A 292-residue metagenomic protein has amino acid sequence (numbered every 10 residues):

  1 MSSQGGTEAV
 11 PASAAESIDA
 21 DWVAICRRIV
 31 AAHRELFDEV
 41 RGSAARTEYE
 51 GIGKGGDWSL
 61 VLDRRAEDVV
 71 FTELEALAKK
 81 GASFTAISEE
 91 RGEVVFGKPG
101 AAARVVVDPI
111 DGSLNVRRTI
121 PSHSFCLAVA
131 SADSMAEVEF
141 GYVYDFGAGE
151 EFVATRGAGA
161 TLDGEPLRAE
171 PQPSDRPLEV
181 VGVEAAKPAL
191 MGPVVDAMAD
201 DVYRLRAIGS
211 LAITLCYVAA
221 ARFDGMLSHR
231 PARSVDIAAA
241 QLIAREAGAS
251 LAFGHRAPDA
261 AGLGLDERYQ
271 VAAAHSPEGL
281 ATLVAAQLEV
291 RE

Functional and structural regions predicted by a protein language model:
M1-T47, P193-A199, L215-E292: Oxyanion/phosphate-interacting regions
M1-V107: N-terminal subdomain of lithium-sensitive/metallo-dependent phosphomonoesterases centered on the IMPase/IPPase/PAP
S2, E8-A20, I52-K54, I87 (+2 more regions): Active-site-adjacent structural elements in enzyme catalytic cores
D63, E89, D108-D111, T214 (+2 more regions): Acidic active-site catalytic centers that drive phospho-/nucleotidyl reactions and related ester hydrolyses
D63, S113, A154, V218 (+1 more regions): Residue-level signal for inorganic ion chemistry
A82-E89, V116, R206-G209, F253: General beta-strand structural signal in soluble alpha/beta enzymes
I120, I208-G209, A232: Active-site nucleophile and cofactor-binding loops and adjacent substrate-binding regions of central metabolic enzymes
C126-C216, E267-E292: Acidic beta-strand-loop-alpha-helix segment within the catalytic core of divalent metal-dependent phosphate-processing
